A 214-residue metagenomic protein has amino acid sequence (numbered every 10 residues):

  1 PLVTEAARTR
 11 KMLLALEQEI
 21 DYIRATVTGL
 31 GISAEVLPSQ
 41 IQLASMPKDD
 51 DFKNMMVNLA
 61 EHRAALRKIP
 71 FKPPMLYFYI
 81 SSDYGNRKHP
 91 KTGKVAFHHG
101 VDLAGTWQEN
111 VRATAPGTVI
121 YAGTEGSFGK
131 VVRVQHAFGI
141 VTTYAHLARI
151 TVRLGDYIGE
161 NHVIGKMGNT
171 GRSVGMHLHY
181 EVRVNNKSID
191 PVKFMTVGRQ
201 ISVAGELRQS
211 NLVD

Functional and structural regions predicted by a protein language model:
P1-D83: Non-catalytic extracellular/periplasmic "stalk" and linker regions immediately N-terminal to catalytic or recognition
F71-D214: Catalytic cores of peptidoglycan-degrading enzymes
